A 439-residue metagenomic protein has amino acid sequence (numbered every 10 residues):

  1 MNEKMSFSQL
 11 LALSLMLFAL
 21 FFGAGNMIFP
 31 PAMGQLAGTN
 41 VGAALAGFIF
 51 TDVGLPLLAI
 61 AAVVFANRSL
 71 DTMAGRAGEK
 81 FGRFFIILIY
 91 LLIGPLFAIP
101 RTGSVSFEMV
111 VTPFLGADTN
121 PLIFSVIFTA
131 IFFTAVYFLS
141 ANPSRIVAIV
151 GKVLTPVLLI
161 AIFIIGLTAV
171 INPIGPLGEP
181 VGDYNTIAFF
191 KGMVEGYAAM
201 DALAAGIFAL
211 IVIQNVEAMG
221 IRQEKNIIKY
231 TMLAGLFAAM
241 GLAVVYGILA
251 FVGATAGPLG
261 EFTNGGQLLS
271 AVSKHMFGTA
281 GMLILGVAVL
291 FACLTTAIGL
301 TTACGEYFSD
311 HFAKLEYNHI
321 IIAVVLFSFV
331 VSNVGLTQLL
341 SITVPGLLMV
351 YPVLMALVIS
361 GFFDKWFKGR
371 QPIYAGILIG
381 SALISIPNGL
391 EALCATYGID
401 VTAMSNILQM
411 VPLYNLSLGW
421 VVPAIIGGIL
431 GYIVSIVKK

Functional and structural regions predicted by a protein language model:
S6-L17, G42, K80-I93, V126-A130 (+3 more regions): Select transmembrane alpha-helical segments in multipass membrane proteins
A12-F22, G166-G175, Y184-L249, G281-C293 (+3 more regions): Hydrophobic, membrane-embedded alpha-helices of multi-pass small-molecule transporters
A32, G82-G116, C293-D310: Hydrophobic transmembrane alpha-helices that form the core helical bundles of multi-pass secondary transporters
F65-M73, I131-L154, A218-I221, V330-I342 (+1 more regions): Membrane-water interface regions at transmembrane-helix termini and the short interhelical loops of multi-pass membrane
P95, I99, L159-Y184, A202-L203 (+4 more regions): Hydrophobic alpha-helical segments and their helix-loop junctions in multi-pass secondary transporters
L139-A169, V344-M355, Y374-L383: Membrane-interface loop-to-helix entry segments
N172, V181, R370-K439: A generic transmembrane alpha-helix motif of multi-pass inner-membrane proteins
M240-L268: Extracellular/periplasmic helix-exit of transmembrane alpha-helices
